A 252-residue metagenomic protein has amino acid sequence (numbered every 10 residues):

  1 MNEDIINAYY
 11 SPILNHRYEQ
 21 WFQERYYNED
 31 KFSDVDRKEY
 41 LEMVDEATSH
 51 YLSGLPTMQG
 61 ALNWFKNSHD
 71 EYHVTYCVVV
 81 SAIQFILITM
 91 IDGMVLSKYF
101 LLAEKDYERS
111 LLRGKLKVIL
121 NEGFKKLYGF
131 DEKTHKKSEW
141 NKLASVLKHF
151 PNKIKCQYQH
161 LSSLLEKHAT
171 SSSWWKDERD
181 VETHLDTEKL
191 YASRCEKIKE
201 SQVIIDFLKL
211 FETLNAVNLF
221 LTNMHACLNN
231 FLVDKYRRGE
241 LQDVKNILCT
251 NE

Functional and structural regions predicted by a protein language model:
M1-S171, K197-E252: Amphipathic alpha-helical interface segments
S162-C195: Histidine-centered, metal-coordinating catalytic motifs and their short helical/loop contexts
